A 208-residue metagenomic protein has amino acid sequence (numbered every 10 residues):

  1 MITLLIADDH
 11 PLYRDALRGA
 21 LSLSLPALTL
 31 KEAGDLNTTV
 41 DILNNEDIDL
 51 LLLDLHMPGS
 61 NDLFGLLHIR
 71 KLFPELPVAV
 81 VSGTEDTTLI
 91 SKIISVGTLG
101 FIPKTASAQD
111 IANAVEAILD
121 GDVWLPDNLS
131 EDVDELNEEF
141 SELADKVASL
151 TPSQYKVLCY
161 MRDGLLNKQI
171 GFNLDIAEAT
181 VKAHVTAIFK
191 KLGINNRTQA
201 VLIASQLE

Functional and structural regions predicted by a protein language model:
D9, V81-E85, K104-A106: Conserved active-site segment of CheY-like receiver
E32-L50, F64: Acidic, metal-coordinating helix/loop segments flanking the phosphotransfer/catalytic sites of two-component signaling
D54-L55, S82: Active-site residues of response regulator receiver
P58-N61: The feature encodes the CheY-like receiver
L63-E75: Short amphipathic alpha-helix used as the core "switch/output" element in two-component signaling
I90-I94, G100-V147: Short, flexible helix-to-coil linker/hinge segments that flank and couple to helix-turn-helix
S141-E178: Helix-turn-helix DNA-binding segment
T186-E208: Basic, Lys/Arg-enriched C-terminal extension of HTH/homeodomain DNA-binding domains
